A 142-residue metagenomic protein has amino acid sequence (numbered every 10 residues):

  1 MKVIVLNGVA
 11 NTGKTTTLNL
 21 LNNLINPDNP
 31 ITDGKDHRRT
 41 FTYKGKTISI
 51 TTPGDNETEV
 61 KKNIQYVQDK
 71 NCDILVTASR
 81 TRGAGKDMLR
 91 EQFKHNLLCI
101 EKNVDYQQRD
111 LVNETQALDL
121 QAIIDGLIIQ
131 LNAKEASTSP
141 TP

Functional and structural regions predicted by a protein language model:
V3: Walker A (P-loop) ATP-phosphate-binding motif of ABC ATPase nucleotide-binding domains
L6: Hydrophobic anchor at the beta1->P-loop junction of P-loop NTPases
V9: P-loop (Walker A) phosphate-binding loop of NTP-binding proteins
T12-K14: Conserved glycine(s) of the Walker
T17-N22: Post-Walker A alpha-helix
N23, P27: Short, well-ordered alpha-helices that flank and scaffold nucleotide-derived cofactor binding pockets
N29-D87: Conserved nucleotide-sensing/catalytic segment adjacent to the nucleotide-binding pocket in NTP-handling enzymes
A78-P142: Replace "adjacent to P-loop NTPase cores in ATP/GTP-dependent enzymes" with "adjacent to NTP-binding cores
